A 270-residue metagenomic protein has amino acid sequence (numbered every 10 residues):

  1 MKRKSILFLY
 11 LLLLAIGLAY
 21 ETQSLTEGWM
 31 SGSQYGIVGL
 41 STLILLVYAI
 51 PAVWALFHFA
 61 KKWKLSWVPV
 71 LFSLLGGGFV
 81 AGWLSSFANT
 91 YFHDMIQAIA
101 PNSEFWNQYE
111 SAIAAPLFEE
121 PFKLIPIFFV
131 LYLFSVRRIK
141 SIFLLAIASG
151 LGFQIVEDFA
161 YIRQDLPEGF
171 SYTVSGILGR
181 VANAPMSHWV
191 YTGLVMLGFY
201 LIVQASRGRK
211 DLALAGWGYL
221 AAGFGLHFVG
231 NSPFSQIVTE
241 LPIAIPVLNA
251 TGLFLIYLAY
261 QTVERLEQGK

Functional and structural regions predicted by a protein language model:
M1-K270: Hydrophobic alpha-helical segments at protein termini of multi-pass membrane proteins
